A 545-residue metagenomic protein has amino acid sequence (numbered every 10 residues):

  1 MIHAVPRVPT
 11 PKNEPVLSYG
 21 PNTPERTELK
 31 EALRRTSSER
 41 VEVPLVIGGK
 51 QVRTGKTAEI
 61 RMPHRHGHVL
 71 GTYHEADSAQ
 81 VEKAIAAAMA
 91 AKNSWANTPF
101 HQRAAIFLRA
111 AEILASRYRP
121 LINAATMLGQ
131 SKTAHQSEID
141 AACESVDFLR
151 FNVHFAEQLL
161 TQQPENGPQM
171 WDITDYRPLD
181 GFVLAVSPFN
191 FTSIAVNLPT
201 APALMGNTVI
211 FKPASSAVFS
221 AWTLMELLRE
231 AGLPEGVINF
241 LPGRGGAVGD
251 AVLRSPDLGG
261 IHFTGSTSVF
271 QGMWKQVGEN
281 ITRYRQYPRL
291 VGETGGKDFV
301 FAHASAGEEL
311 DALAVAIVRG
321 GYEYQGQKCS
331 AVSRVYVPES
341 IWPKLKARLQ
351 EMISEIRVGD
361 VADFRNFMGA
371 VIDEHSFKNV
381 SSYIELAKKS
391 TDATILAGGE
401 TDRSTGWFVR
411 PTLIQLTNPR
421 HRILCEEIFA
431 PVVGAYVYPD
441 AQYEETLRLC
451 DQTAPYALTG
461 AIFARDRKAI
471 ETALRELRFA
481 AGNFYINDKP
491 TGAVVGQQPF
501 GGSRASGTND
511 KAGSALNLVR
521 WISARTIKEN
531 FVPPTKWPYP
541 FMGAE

Functional and structural regions predicted by a protein language model:
M1-L70: Hydrophobic face of amphipathic alpha-helices that form TPR/SEL1-like repeat modules and related alpha-solenoid
M1-R7, E14, S18, H64-G71 (+9 more regions): Conserved C-terminal structural/oligomerization subdomain of aldehyde/semialdehyde dehydrogenase
T54-G55, E59-R61, H66-L160, L447 (+1 more regions): Glycine-rich loop-to-alpha-helix module at the N-terminal edge of alpha/beta enzyme cores
M62, H74, E138-A141, S187-P188 (+13 more regions): Active-site proximal loops enriched in glycine and acidic residues that flank catalytic Cys/His/Asp and coordinate
G67, A88, R103, G206 (+8 more regions): Residue-level signal for inorganic ion chemistry
A84-S94, R109-I113, R117, A125 (+17 more regions): Generic, well-ordered alpha-helical scaffold segments in large soluble proteins
S116, M127, S145-V146, A156-A312 (+2 more regions): Rossmann-like NAD(P) dinucleotide-binding subdomain of oxidoreductase/dehydrogenase enzymes
L227-G232, R254-P256, G260, T267-P419 (+5 more regions): ALDH superfamily catalytic-core signature
